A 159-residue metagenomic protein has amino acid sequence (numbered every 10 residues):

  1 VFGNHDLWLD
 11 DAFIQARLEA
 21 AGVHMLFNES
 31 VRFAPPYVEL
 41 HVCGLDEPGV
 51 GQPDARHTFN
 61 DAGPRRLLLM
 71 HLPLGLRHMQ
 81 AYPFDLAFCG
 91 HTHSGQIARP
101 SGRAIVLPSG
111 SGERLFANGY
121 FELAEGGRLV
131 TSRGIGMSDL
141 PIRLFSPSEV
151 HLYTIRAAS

Functional and structural regions predicted by a protein language model:
V1-A34: Core catalytic region of metal-dependent phosphoesterases/phosphodiesterases, especially metallo-beta-lactamase-like
F2, E29, D46, A124 (+2 more regions): Residues at the C-termini of beta-strands that transition into short coil/loop
G3, M25, V42, H71 (+2 more regions): Divalent metal-coordination and catalytic microenvironments
N4-W8, V31-F33, E47-V50, P73-G75 (+2 more regions): Solvent-exposed loop/turn segments at secondary-structure junctions within structured extracellular/periplasmic domains
A16, A20, P73-T154: Conserved beta-sheet core of the metallophosphoesterase superfamily
V23-H24, V31-C43, G63-R65, E122-L129 (+1 more regions): Beta-strand-turn-beta hairpins that frame and shape the catalytic cleft of phosphate-ester-processing enzymes
P35-P36, N60-G63, A81, L152: Glycine-rich phosphate-binding loop signature in dinucleotide/nucleotide-binding domains
H57-L69: Short beta-strand/loop segments at the ligand-binding rim of alpha/beta enzyme cores
